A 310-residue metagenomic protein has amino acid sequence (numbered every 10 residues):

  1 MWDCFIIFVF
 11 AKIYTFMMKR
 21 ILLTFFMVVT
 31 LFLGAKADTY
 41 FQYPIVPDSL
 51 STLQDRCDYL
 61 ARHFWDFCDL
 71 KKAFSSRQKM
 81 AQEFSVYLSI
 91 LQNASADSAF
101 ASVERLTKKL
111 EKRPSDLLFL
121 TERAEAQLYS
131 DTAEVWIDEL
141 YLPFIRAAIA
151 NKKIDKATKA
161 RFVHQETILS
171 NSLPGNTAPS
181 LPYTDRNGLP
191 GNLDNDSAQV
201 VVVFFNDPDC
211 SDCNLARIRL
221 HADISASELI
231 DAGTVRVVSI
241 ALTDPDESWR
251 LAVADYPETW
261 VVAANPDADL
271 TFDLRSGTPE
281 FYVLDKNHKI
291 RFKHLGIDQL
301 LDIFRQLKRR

Functional and structural regions predicted by a protein language model:
M1-Y40: Bacterial Sec-dependent N-terminal signal peptides
A37-R186, G191: Oxidative protein folding and maturation machinery
P179, V201, T278-P279: Short loop/turn microsegments at loop-to-beta-strand junctions
N192-H221, V237-V238: Short active-site neighborhood of thiol/selenol oxidoreductases, capturing the structured segment around
R217-A254, A268-T271: Structural microenvironment flanking redox-active thiols in thiol-disulfide oxidoreductases
R250-N287: Short, internal strand/loop/helix patches that form the active-site neighborhood or redox-interaction surface
G277-E280, K286-R310: Non-catalytic, surface beta->alpha helical segment in thiol-disulfide oxidoreductase systems
